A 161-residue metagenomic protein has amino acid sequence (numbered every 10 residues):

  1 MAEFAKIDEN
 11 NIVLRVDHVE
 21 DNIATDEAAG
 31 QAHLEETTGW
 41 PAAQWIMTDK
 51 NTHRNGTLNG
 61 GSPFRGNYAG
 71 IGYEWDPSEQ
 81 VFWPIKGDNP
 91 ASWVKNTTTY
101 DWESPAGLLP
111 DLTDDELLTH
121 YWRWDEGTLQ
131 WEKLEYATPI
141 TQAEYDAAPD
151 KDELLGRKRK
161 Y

Functional and structural regions predicted by a protein language model:
M1-Y161: Viral virion structural and adsorption modules
